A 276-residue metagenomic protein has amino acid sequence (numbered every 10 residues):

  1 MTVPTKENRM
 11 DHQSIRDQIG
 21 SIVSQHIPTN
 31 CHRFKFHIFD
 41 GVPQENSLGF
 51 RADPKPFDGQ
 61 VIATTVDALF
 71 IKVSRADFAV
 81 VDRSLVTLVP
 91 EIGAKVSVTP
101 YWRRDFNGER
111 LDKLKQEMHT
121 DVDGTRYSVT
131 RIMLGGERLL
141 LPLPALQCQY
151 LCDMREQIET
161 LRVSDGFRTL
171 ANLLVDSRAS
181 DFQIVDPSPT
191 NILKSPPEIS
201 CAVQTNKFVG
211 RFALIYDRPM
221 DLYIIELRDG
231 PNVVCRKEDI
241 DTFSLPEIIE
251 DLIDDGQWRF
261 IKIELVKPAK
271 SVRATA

Functional and structural regions predicted by a protein language model:
T2-I38: OB/S1-fold single-stranded nucleic-acid-binding modules and their adjacent gly/ser/pro-rich low-complexity linkers
D17, K35-V66: Structural detector for short beta-strands of small beta-barrel domains
N30-L48, L139-N206: Negatively charged, low-complexity tracts enriched in Asp/Glu with abundant Ser/Thr
S74-D77, F208-F243: Intrinsically disordered, low-complexity regulatory segments enriched in Ser/Thr/Pro and charged residues
R75-P90: Beta-strand/loop nucleic-acid-binding surfaces
P90-K113: Flexible glycine-rich surface loops and low-complexity tracts that mediate binding to linear polymers
K115-L143: Short peripheral tails and domain-boundary helices/loops at the edges of structured domains
V234-A276: Polybasic, proline/glycine-rich intrinsically disordered low-complexity segments
